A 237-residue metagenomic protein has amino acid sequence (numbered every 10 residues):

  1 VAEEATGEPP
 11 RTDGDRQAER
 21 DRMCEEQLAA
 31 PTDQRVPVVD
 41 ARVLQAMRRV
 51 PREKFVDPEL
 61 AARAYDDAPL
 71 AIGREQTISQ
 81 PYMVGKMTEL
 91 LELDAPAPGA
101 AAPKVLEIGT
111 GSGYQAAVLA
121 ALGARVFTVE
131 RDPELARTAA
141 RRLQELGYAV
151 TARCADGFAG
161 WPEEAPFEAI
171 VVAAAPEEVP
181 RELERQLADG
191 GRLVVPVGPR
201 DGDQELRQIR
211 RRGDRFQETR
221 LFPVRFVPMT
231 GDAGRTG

Functional and structural regions predicted by a protein language model:
A2-E25, F167, R185, V194-G237: SAM/dcSAM-binding transferase cores
A2-L60: N-terminal auxiliary segments of SAM/dcSAM-dependent transferases
R20, Q80, Q115: Hydrophobic (often cysteine-bearing) scaffold residues that line and stabilize catalytic clefts of nucleotide/cofactor
E25, A29-D33, A64-A68, I78-A102: Conserved alpha-helix/loop element of class I SAM-dependent methyltransferases that forms part of the SAM/SAH-binding
P58-I72: Short, surface-exposed glycine/acidic/tryptophan-bearing loops
L90-F216: Conserved nucleotide-cofactor-binding alpha/beta core module
